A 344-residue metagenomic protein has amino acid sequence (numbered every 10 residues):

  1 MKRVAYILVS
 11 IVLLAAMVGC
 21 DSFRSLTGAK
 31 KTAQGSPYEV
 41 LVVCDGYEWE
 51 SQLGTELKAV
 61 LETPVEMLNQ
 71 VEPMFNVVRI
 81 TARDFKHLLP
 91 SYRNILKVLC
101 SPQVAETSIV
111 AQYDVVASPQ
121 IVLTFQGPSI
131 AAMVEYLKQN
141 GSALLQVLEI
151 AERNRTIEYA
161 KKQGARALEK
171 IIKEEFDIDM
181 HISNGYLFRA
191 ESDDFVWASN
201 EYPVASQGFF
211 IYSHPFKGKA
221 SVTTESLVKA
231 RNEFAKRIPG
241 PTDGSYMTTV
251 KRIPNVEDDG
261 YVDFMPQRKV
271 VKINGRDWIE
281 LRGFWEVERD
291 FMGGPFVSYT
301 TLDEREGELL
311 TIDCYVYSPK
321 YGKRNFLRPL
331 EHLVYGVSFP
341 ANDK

Functional and structural regions predicted by a protein language model:
M1-L8: Bacterial N-terminal signal peptides that target proteins for export
A15-G19: C-terminal motif of bacterial Sec signal peptides marking the signal peptidase cleavage site
R24-Q120: Start-of-domain marker
S25-T27, L41-D45, S183-M247: Secretory pathway targeting signatures of secreted, lumenal, and periplasmic proteins
I80-A132, P239-E306: Signature of long, low-cysteine stretches enriched in small and polar/charged residues
Q120-A132, G208-H214, E308-Y317: Short, well-ordered beta-strand elements
V134-E158, Y186, G307-K344: Surface-exposed amphipathic alpha-helical segments
D177-D194, L333-F339: Short conserved aromatic/hydrophobic patches within beta-strands of well-structured domains
